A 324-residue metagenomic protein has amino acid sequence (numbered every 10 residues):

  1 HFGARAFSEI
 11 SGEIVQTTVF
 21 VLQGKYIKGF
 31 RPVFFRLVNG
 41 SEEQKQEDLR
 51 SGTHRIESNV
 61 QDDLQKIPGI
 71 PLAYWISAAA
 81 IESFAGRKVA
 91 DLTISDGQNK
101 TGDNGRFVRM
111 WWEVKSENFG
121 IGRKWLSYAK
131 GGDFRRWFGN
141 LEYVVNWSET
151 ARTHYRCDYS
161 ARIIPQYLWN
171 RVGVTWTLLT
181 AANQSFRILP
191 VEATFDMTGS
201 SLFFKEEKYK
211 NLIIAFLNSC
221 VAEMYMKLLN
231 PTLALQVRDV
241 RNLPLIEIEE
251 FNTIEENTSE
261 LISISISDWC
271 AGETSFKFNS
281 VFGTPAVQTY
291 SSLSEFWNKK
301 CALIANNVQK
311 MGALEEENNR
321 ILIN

Functional and structural regions predicted by a protein language model:
H1-I121, N140, T150, H154-C157 (+7 more regions): Signature of N6-adenine DNA methyltransferases within the class I
S8, E117, F138, S185 (+3 more regions): Intrinsically disordered or highly flexible coil/loop and linker segments, enriched in small and charged/polar residues
I14-V21, L126, G173, T177 (+8 more regions): Short, well-ordered alpha-helical packing segments
G24, G131, L178-L179, F204: Residues immediately flanking
P71-L72, S83-F84, K88-V89, D103-F107 (+1 more regions): Non-catalytic DNA-recognition/assembly elements of restriction-modification systems
E113-Y167, T175: Contiguous C-terminal substrate-recognition/catalytic subdomains in enzyme active sites
A129, Y167-S185, F195, L212-K227: Short Ser/Thr-interspersed hydrophobic loop/turn segments at strand-loop and sheet-helix junctions that line or gate
V145-R152, A193-T194, T232, L261 (+1 more regions): Active/binding-pocket-proximal capping segment
